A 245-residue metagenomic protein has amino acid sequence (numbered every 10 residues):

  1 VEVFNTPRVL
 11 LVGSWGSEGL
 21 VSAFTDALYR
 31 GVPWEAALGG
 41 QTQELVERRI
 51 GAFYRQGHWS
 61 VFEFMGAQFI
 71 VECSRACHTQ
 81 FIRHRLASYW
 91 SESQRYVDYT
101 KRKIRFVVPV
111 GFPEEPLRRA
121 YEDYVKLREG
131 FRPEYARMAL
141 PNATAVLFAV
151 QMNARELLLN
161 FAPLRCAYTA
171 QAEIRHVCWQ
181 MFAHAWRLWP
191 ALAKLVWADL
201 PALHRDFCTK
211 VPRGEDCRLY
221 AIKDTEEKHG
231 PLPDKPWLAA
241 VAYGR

Functional and structural regions predicted by a protein language model:
V1-R245: Family-specific signature for flavin-dependent thymidylate synthase
